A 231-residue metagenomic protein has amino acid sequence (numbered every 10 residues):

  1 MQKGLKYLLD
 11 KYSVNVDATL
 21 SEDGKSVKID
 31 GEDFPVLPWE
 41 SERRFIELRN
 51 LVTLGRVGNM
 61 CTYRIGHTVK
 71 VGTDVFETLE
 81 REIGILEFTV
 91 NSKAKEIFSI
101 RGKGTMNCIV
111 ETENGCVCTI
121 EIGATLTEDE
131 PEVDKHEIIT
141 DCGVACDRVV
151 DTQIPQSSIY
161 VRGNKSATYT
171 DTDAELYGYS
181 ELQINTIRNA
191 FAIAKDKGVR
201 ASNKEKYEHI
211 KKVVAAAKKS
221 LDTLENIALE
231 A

Functional and structural regions predicted by a protein language model:
M1-F34, I184-A231: C-terminal helix-rich "cap/oligomerization" subdomain common to oxidoreductases
Q2-G72: A contiguous active-site-proximal alpha/beta segment in oxidoreductase catalytic domains
V27, P35, N107-V110, S157-R162 (+1 more regions): Generic recognition of long tandem-repeat/solenoid scaffolds
E42, E80-E87, I184-R188, E208: A structural signal for well-ordered alpha-helical segments within the folded catalytic domains of diverse enzymes
R56-V57, C116, K197-V199: Residue-level recognition of short, well-ordered coil/turn positions that link secondary-structure elements
Y63-V133, E137-T140: Rossmann-like dinucleotide-binding domain that binds NAD(P)(H)
G72-L79, L176-Q183, N203: Aromatic-acidic/polar surface patches that form glycan- and anion
V117-I184: NAD(P)-dinucleotide binding in Rossmann-like oxidoreductases
